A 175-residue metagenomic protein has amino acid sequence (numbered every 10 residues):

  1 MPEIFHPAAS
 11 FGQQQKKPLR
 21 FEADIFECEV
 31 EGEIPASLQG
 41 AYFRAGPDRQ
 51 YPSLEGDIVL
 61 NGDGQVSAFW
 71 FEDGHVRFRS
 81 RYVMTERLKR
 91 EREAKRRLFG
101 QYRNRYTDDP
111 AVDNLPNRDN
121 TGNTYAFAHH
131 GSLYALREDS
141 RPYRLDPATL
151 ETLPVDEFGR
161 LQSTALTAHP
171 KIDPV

Functional and structural regions predicted by a protein language model:
M1-V112: N-terminal regions that are enriched for targeting/export leaders and immediately downstream pro/stem segments
T85-V175: Well-ordered mid-protein domain cores that form the structural environment of catalytic cofactors
